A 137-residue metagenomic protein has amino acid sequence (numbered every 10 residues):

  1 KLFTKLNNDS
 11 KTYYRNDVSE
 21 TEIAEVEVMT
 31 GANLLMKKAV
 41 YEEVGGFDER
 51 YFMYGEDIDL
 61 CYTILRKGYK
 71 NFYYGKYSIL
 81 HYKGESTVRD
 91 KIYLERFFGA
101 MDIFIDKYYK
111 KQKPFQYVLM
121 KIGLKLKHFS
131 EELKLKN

Functional and structural regions predicted by a protein language model:
K1-V26: Short, flexible, basic/aromatic active-site loop/helix in glycosyltransferases
T4, N8-T12, L35, K110 (+1 more regions): Active-site/binding-pocket entry motifs
N8-D9, M36, G46-E49, I92 (+1 more regions): Alpha-helical structural elements
V18-E22, E27-S78: A short, conserved alpha-helix in the catalytic core of glycosyltransferases
Y62-K136: Active-site-adjacent helix/loop segment of glycosyltransferases that harbors family-specific signature motifs
